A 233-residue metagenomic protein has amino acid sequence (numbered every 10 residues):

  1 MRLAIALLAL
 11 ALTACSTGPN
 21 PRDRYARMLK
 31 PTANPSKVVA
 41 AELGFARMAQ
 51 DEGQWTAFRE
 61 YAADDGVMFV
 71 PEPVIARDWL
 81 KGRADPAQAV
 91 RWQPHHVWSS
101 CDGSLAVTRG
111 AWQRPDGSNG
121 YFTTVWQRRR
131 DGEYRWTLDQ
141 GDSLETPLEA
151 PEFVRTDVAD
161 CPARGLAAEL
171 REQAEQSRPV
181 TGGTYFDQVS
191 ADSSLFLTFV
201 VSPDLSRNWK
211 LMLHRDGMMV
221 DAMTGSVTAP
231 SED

Functional and structural regions predicted by a protein language model:
M1-L7: Sec-dependent signal peptide recognition, specifically the positively charged N-region followed immediately by
L12-A14: C-terminal motif of bacterial Sec signal peptides marking the signal peptidase cleavage site
S16-W55, E60, P147-V180, Q188-V189 (+1 more regions): Short, low-complexity N-terminal intrinsically disordered segments enriched in polar/charged residues
D23, N119-F153, S206-E232: Short beta-strand edge/turn micro-motifs at domain boundaries
D23-R27, I75-R77, C101-D102: Residue-level hotspots at or immediately adjacent to binding/recognition sites across diverse folds
D51-E72, A76-W79: Short, well-ordered alpha-helical segments enriched in acidic and aromatic residues
D65-V67, P73-I75, Q113-P115, D142-E145 (+1 more regions): Solvent-exposed loop/turn segments at secondary-structure junctions within structured extracellular/periplasmic domains
L80-T123, E172-V201, T224-D233: Surface-exposed, charged secondary-structure patches
